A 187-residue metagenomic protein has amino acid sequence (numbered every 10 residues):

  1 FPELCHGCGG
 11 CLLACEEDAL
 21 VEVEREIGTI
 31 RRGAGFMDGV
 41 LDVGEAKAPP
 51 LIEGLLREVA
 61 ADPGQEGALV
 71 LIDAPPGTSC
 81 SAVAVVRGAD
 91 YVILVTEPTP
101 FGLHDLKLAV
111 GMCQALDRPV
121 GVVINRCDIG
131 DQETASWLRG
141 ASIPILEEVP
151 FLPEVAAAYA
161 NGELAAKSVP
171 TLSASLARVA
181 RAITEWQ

Functional and structural regions predicted by a protein language model:
F1, H6, G10-E26: Iron-sulfur cluster-binding cysteine motifs and their immediate structural context in ferredoxin-like electron-transfer
H6, V43-P50, H104, K167-A174: Conserved active-site and cofactor/substrate-binding residues in soluble primary-metabolism enzymes
E24-D38: Conserved Radical SAM active-site core
D38-K47, G54-A82: Switch II (G3) loop of P-loop NTPases
E66, A89-I93, Q114-G121: Short, surface-exposed connector motifs at secondary-structure boundaries
I72, L94, V122-I124: Structural beta-sheet core signal
S79-P100, L106: Inter-motif core of Ras-like GTPase G domains
M112-Q187: C-terminal lobe/tail of nucleotide-utilizing enzymes
